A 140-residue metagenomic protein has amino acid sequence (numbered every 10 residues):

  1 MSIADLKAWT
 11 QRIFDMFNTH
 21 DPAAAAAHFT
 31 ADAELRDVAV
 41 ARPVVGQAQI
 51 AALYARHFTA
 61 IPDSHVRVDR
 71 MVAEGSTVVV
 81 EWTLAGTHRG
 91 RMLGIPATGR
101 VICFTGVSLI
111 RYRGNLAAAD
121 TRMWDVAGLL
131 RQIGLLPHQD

Functional and structural regions predicted by a protein language model:
M1-D140: C-terminal and inter-domain tail/linker signature
